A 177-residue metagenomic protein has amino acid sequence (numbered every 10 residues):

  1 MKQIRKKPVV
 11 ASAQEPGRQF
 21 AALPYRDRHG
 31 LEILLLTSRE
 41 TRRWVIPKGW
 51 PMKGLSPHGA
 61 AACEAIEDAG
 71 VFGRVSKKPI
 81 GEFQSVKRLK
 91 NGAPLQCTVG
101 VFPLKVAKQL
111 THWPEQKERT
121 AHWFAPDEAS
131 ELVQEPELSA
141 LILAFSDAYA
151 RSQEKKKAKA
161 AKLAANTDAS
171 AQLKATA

Functional and structural regions predicted by a protein language model:
M1-R28: Acidic, metal-coordinating catalytic segment for phosphate/diphosphate chemistry, firing primarily on the Nudix
R18-F20, L31, C97-G100, R119: Change "...and in nucleic-acid phosphodiester-cleaving endonucleases..." to "...and in nucleic-acid processing enzymes
R28-R74: Conserved Nudix-box catalytic region and its N-terminal flanking loop in Nudix hydrolases and closely related
V45, Q96, W123: Short aromatic/basic micro-patch
G70-L110: Active-site segment of metal-dependent pyrophosphate-handling enzymes, primarily the Nudix hydrolase catalytic core
V101-A144: NUDIX/MutT-family hydrolases
V133-A177: Charged phosphate-binding loop/patch that engages nucleotide di/tri-phosphates or the phosphate backbone of nucleic
